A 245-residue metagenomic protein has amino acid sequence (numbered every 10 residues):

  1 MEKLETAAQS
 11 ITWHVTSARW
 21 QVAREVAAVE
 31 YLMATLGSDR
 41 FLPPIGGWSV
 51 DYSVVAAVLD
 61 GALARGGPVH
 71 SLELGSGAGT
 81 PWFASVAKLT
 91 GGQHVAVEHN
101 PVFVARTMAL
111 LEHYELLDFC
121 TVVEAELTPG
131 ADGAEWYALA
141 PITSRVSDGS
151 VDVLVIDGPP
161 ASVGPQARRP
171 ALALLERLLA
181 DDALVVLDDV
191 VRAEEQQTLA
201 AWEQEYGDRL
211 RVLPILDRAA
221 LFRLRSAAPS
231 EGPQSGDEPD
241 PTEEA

Functional and structural regions predicted by a protein language model:
M1-S53, A62: Rossmann-like AdoMet
G46-V50, E73, P129-E135, P160-P165: Short, flexible loop segments at the rims of nucleotide/cofactor-binding pockets, characterized by
G47-T128: SAM cofactor-binding core of SAM-dependent methyltransferases, primarily the Rossmann-like beta-alpha-beta module
L72, V153-V155, V186: Structural motif
A105-T107, D132-G133, F222: Short, charged, surface-exposed secondary-structure boundary motifs
E126-S144: Adenosine-cofactor binding site in Rossmann-like domains, unifying the SAM/SAH pocket of S-adenosylmethionine-dependent
R145-V153: A short acidic, Gly/Pro-enriched loop at the edge of an enzyme's catalytic core that lines a small-molecule cofactor
P159-A245: C-terminal substrate-binding/active-site "lid" region of AdoMet-derived donor-dependent transferases
